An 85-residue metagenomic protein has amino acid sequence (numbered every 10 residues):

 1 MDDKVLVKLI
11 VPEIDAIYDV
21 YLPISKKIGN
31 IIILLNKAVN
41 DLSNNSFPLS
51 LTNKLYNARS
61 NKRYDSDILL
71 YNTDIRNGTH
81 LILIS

Functional and structural regions predicted by a protein language model:
M1-S85: Ubiquitin system architectures
